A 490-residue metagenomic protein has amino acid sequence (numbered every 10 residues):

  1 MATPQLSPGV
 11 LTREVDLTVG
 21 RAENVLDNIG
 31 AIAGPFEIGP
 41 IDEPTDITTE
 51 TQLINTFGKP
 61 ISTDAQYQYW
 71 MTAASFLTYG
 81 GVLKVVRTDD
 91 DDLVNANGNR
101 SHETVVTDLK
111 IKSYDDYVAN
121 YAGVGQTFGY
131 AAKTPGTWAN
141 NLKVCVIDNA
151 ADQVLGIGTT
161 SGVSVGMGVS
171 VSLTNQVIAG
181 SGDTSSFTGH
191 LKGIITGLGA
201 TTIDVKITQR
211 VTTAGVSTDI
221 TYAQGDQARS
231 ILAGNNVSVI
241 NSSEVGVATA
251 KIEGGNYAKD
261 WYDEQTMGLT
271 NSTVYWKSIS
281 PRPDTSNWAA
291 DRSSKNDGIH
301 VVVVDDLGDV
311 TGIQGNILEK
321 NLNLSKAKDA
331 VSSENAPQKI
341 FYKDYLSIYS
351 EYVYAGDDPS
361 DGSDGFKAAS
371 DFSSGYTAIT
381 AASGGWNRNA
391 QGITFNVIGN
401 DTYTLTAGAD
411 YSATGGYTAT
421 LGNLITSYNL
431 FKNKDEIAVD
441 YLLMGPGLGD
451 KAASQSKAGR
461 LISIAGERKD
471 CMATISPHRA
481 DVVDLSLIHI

Functional and structural regions predicted by a protein language model:
M1-I488: Surface-exposed assembly/interface segments
